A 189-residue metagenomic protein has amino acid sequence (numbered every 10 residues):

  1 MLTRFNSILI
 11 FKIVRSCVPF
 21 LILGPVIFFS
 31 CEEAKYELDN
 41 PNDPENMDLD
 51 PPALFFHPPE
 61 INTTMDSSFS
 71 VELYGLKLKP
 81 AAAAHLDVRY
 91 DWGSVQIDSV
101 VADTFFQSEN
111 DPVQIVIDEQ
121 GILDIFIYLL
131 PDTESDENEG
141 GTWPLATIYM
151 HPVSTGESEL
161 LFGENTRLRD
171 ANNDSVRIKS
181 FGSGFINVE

Functional and structural regions predicted by a protein language model:
M1-S30: Sec-dependent bacterial lipoprotein signal peptides
F28-E189: Acidic, low-complexity intrinsically disordered segments
